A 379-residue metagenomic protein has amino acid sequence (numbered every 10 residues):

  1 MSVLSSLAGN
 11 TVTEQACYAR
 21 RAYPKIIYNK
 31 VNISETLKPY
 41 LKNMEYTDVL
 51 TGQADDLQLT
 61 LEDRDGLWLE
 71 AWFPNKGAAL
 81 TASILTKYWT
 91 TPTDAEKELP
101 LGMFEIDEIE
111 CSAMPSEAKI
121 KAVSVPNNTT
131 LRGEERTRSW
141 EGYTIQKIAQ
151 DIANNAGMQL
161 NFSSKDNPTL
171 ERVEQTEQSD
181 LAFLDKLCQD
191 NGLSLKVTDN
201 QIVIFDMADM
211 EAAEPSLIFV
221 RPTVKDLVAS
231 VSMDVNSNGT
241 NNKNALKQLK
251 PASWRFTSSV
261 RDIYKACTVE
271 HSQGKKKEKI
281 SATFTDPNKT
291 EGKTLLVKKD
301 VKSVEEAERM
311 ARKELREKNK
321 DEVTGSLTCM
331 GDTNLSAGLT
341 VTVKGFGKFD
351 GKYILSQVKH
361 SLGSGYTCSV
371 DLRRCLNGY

Functional and structural regions predicted by a protein language model:
M1-N127: Assembly/oligomerization scaffold segments
V3-Y40, S163, S272-E305: Extended boundary segments
M44-T47, T51-N75, V231-Y379: An acidic/polar, Gly/Ser/Thr-rich interaction patch typically located in mid-to-C-terminal regions of proteins
Q58-T60, K76, A122, T137-N161 (+3 more regions): Amphipathic, non-transmembrane alpha-helical segments in extracytoplasmic/periplasmic proteins
L67-W68, T86-T91, T130-L131, G157-K165 (+2 more regions): Sec-dependent N-terminal signal peptides of Gram-negative outer-membrane/periplasmic proteins
A95-C111, M210, I354-Y366: Short, compositionally biased
E117-I120, S124-N128, S164-P251: Short beta-strand-centered interaction patches in the first periplasmic/extracellular domains of large envelope
E117-R132, Y366-Y379: Short solvent-exposed strand/turn elements
